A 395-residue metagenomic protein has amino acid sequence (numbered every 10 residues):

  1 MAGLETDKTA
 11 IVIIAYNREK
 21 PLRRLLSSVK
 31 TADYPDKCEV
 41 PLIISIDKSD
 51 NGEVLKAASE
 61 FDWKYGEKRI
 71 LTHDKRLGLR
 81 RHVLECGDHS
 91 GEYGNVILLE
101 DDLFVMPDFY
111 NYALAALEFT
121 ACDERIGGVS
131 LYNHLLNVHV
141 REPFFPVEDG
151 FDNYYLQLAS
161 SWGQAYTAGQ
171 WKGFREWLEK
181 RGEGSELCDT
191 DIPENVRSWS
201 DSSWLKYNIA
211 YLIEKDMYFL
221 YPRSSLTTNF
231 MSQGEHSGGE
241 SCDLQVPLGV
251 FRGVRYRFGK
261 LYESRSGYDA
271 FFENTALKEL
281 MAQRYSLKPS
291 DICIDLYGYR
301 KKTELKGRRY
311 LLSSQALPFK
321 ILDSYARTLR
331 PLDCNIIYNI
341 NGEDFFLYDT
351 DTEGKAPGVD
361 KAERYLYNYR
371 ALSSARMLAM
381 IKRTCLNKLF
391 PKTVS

Functional and structural regions predicted by a protein language model:
M1-C38: N-proximal low-complexity "stem/linker" segments adjacent to membrane-targeting elements
V29-L71: Acidic donor-binding segment of Leloir-type glycosyltransferases
D74-H82: A short, glycine-/small-residue-rich helix N-cap motif at loop->alpha-helix starts within glycosyltransferase
L84-N95: Active-site nucleotide-sugar/metal-binding loop of Leloir-type enzymes
Y93-F104: Short beta-strand-to-loop acidic/aromatic patch adjacent to the donor-nucleotide binding site
D108-D149, Y154, G169-Q170: Conserved donor NDP-sugar-binding/catalytic core segment of glycosyltransferases
A159-C242: Catalytic core and acceptor-binding pocket of nucleotide-sugar-dependent glycosyltransferases
T227-S395: Terminal low-complexity segments of carbohydrate-biosynthetic enzymes
